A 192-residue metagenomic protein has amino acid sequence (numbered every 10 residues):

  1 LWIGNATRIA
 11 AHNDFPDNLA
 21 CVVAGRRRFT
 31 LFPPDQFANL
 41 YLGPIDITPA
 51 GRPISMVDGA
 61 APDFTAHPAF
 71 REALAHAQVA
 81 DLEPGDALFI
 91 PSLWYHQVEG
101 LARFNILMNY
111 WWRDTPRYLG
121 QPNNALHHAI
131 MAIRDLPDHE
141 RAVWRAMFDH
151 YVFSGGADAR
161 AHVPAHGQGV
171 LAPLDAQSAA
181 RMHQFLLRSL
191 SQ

Functional and structural regions predicted by a protein language model:
L1-T7: Internal glycine-rich, Lys/Arg-flanked active-site/core loops of soluble domains
A6, V22, R26-F89, W94: Double-stranded beta-helix
R8-N18: A short beta-loop-beta micro-motif enriched in histidine and acidic residues
L42, A102-L119: A short hydrophobic beta-strand segment most commonly corresponding to one strand of the jelly-roll/cupin
V79-L82, N123-Q192: Conserved double-stranded beta-helix
W94, Y110-W112, N123: Polybasic (Lys/Arg-rich)
